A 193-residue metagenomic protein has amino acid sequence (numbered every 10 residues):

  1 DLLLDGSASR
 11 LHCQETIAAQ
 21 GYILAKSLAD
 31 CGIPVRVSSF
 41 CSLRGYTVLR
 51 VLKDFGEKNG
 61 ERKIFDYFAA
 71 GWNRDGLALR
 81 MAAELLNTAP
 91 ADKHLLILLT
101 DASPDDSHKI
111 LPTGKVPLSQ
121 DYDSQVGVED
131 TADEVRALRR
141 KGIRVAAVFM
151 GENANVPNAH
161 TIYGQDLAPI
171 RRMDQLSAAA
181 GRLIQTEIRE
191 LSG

Functional and structural regions predicted by a protein language model:
D1-G193: Acidic, glycine-rich A-domain
